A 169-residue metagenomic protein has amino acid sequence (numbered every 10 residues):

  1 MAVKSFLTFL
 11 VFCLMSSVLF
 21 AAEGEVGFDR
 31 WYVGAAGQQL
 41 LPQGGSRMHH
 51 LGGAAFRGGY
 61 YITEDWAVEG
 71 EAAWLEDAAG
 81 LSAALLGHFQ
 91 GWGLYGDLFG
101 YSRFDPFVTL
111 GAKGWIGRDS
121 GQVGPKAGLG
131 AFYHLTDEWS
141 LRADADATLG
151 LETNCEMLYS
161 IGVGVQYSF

Functional and structural regions predicted by a protein language model:
M1-D29, E138: Cleavable N-terminal export/targeting peptides
A21-I62, V68, A72, G114-I116: Short glycine/proline- and aromatic-enriched beta-strand/turn motifs that initiate or cap beta-hairpins
E23, Y60-P125, Y133, Y167: Gram-negative (and chloroplast) outer-membrane scaffold detector with strong preference for beta-barrel transmembrane
D29-W31, M48-A54, A79-A83, F104 (+2 more regions): Residues that define the transmembrane beta-barrel architecture of outer-membrane proteins
W31-A35, V68-G70, F104-L110, P125-A127 (+2 more regions): Transmembrane beta-strands of outer-membrane beta-barrel proteins
Y32, L85-F89, M157-F169: Outer-membrane beta-barrel "beta-signal"
L41-P42, A54-A55, Y60, A72-W74 (+5 more regions): Outer-membrane beta-barrel domain signature
G128-D146: Short cationic/low-complexity microdomains
